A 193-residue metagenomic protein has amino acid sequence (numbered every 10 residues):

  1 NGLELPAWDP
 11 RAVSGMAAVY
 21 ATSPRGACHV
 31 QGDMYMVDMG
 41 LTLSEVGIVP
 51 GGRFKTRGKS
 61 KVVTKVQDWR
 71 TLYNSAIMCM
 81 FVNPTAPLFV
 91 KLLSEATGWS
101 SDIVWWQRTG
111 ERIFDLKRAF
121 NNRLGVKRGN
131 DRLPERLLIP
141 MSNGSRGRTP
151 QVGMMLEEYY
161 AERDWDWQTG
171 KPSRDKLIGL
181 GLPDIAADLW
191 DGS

Functional and structural regions predicted by a protein language model:
N1-S193: Extended C-terminal regions of large enzymes
